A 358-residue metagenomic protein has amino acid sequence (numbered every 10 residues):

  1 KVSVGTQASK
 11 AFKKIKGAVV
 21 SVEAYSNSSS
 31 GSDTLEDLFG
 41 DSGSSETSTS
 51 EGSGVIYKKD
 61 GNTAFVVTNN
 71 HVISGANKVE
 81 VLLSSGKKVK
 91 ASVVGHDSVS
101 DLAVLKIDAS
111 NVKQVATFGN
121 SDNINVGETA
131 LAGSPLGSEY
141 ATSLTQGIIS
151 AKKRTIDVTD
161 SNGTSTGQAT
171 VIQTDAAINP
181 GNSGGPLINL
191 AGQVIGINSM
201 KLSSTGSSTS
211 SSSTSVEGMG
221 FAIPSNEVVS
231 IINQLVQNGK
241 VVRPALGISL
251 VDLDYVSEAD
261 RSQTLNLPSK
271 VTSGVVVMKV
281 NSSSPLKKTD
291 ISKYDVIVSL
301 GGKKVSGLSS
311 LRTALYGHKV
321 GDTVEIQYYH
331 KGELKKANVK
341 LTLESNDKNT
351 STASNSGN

Functional and structural regions predicted by a protein language model:
K1-L35, E51-S53, N125, N233 (+1 more regions): N-terminal activation segment of mature serine protease catalytic domains
V2-K10, D41-F65, K87-K90, Q114-T117 (+4 more regions): A conserved glycine-rich beta-strand in the N-terminal activation segment of trypsin-fold
K10, L190-A191, S204, S230-N358: C-terminal recognition in membrane/secretory proteostasis and scaffolding
V20-V22, L38, G54, A64-T68 (+15 more regions): Terminal peptide-recognition signature
S30-T49, G95-D101, E139, K153-I172 (+4 more regions): Gly/Ser-enriched beta-turn/beta-hairpin loop segments
G31-S32, S48, A76-V79, K113 (+4 more regions): Active-site loop architecture of trypsin-fold serine endopeptidases
S50-S53, V115-N120, V171-I188, V277-K288 (+1 more regions): Gly/Ser-rich catalytic serine loop of serine hydrolases
K58-T142, S299, K303-S309, A314 (+3 more regions): Conserved active-site neighborhood of the chymotrypsin/trypsin-like protease fold
